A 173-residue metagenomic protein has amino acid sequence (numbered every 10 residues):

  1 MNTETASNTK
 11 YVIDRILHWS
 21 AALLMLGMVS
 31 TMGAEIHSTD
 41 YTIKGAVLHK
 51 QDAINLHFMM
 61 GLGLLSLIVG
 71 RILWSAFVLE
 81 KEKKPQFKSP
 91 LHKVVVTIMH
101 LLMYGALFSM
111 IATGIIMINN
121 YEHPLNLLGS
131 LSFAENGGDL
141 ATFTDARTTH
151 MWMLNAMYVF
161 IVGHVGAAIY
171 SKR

Functional and structural regions predicted by a protein language model:
M1-R173: Membrane-embedded alpha-helical bundles that constitute the cytochrome b-like, heme-associated redox core of multi-pass
